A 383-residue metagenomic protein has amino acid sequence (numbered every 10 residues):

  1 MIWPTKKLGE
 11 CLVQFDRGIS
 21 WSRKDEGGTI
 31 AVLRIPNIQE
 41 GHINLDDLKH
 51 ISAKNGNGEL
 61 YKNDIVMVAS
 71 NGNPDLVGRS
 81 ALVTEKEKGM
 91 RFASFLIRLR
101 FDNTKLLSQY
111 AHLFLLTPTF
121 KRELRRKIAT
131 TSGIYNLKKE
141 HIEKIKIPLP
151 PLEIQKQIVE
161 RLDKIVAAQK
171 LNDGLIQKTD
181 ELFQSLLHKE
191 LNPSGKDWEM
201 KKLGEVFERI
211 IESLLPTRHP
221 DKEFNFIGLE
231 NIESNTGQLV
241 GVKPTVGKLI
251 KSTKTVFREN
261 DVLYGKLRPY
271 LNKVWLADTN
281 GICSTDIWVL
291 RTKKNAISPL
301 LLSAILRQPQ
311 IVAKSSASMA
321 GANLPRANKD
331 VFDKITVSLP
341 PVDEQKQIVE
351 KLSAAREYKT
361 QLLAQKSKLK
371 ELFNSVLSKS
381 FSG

Functional and structural regions predicted by a protein language model:
M1-R17, K144-V159, A167, L175-E181 (+5 more regions): Non-catalytic DNA-recognition/assembly elements of restriction-modification systems
I2, V13, G89-I97, L106-Q109 (+4 more regions): A short glycine-rich beta-alpha junction/loop motif
K6-S22, P36-I65, G204-P216, L229-E259: Sequence-specific dsDNA recognition surfaces
W21-G28, R126-I128, E199, P216-F224 (+1 more regions): Short coil/turn segments at secondary-structure boundaries
R34-I35, K54-L116, T253-T255, E259-I311 (+1 more regions): A short beta-sheet element
I38, I142, L191, I232 (+1 more regions): Hydrophobic pocket-lining residues within nucleotide cofactor-binding pockets
